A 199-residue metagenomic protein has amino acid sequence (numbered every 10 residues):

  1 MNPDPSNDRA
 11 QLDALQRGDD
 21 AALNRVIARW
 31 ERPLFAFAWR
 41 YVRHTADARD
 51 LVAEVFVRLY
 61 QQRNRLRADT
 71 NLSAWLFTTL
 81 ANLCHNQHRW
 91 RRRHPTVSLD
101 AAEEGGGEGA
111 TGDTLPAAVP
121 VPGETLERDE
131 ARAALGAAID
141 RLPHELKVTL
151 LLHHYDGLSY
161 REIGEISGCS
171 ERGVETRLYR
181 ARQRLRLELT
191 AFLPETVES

Functional and structural regions predicted by a protein language model:
S6, D13, R17-D20, R92 (+5 more regions): Amphipathic alpha-helical segment used for protein-protein interaction
L12-A36: A short, charge-rich alpha-helical start-of-domain segment used by transcription regulators
Q16-R17, R40-R43, E54-N71, W90-R92: Sigma70-family region 2
I27-T45, Q61-Q62, I139, R184 (+1 more regions): Amphipathic, Lys/Arg- and hydrophobic-enriched alpha-helical face
A36, D50-V57, T70-N82: Structural recognition of an alpha-helix C-terminal capping motif at a helix-to-coil junction
Q61-A68, T78-L99, R128: Arg/Lys-rich amphipathic alpha helix in sigma70-family domain 2
A81, H85, L135-A138, L146 (+3 more regions): DNA-recognition helix of helix-turn-helix
